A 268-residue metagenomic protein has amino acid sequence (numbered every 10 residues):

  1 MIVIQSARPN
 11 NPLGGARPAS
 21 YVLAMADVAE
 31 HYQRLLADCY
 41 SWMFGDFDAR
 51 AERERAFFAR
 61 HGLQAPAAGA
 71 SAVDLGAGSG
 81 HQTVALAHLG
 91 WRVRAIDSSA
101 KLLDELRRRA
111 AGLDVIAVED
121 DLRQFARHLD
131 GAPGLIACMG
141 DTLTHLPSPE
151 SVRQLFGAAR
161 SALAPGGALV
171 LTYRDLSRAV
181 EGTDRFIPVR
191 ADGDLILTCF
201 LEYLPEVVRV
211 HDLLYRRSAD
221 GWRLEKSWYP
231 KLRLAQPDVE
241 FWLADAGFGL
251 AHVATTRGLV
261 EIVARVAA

Functional and structural regions predicted by a protein language model:
Y21-A68: Conserved class I S-adenosyl-L-methionine
G69-G78: Conserved class I S-adenosyl-L-methionine
G80-F125: Class I SAM-dependent methyltransferase SAM/SAH-binding core
R127-I136: A short acidic, Gly/Pro-enriched loop at the edge of an enzyme's catalytic core that lines a small-molecule cofactor
A137-D141: Residues lining the SAM
R153-P165: A short glycine-rich, Lys/Arg-flanked "PGG" loop and its adjoining helix->strand segment in the class I
V170-E240: SAM-dependent methyltransferase
Q236-A268: C-terminal lobe and adjacent flexible extensions of AdoMet/dcAdoMet transferase-like proteins
